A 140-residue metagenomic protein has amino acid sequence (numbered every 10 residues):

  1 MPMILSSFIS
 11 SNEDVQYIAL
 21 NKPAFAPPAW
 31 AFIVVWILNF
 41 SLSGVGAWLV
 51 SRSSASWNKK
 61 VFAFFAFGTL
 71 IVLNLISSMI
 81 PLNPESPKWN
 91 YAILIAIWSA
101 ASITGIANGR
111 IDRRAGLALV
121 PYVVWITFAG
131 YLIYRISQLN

Functional and structural regions predicted by a protein language model:
M1-F8: N-terminal signal-anchor transmembrane alpha helix
N12-F25: Membrane-interface helix termini and inter-helical loops of multi-pass transporters
K22-V35: Short aromatic-rich membrane-water interface segments that cap or initiate transmembrane helices in multi-pass membrane
V45-S78: Helix-adjacent hinge/juxtasegments
A66-N74, N90-G105: Hydrophobic alpha-helical membrane segments
S78-W89, R110-I111, Y134-N140: Membrane-interface helix caps and helix-loop-helix hairpins in membrane proteins
I106-V124: Interfacial loop-to-transmembrane junctions
A118-S137: Final/C-terminal transmembrane alpha-helix of multipass membrane proteins
